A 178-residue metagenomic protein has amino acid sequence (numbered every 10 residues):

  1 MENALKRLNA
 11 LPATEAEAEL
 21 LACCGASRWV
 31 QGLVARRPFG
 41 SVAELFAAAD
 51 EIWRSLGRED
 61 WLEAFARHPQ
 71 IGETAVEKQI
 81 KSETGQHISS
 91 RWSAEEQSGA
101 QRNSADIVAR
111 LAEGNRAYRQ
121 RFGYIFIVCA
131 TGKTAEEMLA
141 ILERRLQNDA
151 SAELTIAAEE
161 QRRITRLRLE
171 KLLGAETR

Functional and structural regions predicted by a protein language model:
M1-C24, R28-G114, R163-R178: Aromatic-anchored, charged helix-turn/loop surface patch used as a conserved interaction hotspot
Q97-R178: C-terminal non-catalytic interaction appendages of large macromolecular assemblies
